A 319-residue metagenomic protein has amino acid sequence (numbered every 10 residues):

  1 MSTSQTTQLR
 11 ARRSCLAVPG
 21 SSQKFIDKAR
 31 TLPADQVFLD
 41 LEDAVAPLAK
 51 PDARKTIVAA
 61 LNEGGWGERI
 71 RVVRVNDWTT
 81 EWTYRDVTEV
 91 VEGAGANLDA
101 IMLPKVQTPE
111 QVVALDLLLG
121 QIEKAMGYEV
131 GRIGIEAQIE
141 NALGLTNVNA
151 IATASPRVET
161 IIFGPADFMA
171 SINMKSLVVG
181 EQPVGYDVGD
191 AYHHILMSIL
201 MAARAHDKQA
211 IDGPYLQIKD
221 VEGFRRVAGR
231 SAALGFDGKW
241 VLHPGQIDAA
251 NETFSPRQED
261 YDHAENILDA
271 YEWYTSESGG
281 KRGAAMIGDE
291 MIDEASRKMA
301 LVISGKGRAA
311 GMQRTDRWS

Functional and structural regions predicted by a protein language model:
M1-S319: Expand to "…catalyze enediolate/carbanion chemistry for C-C bond making/breaking, isomerization, decarboxylation
